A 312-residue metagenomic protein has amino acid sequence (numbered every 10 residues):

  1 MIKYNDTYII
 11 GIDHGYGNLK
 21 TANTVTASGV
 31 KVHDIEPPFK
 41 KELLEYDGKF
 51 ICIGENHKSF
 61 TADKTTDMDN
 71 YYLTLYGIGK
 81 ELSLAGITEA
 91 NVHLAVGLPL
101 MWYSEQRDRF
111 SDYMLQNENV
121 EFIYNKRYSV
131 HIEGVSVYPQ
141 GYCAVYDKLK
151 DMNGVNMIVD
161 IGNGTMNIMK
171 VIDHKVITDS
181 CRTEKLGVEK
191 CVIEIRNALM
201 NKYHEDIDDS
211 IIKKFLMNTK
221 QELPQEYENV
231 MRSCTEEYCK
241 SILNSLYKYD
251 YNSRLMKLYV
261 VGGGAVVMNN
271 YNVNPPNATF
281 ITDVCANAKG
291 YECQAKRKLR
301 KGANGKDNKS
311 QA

Functional and structural regions predicted by a protein language model:
M1-I158, K175-K190, K202, S210-A312: Nucleotide/phosphate-binding catalytic cleft detector across ATP-hydrolyzing and phosphate-transferring enzymes
T21, I168-K170: Conserved blade-register residue in beta-propeller folds
I161-N167: Ser/Thr-glycine-rich phosphate-binding loops at phosphate-binding pockets of nucleotides, nucleotide cofactors
A198: A contiguous pocket-lining binding segment that forms or flanks enzyme active sites
